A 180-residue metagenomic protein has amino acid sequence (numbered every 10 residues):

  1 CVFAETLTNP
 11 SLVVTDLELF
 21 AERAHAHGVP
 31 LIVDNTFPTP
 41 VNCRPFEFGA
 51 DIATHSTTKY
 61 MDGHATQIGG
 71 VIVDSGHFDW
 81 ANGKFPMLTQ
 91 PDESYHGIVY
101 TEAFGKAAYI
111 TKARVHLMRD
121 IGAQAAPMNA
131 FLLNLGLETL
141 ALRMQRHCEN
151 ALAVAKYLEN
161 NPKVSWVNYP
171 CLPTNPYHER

Functional and structural regions predicted by a protein language model:
C1-N160, N168: Conserved PLP-enzyme active-site core in the AAT-like
K156-R180: A compositional/biophysical signature of low hydrophobicity enriched in polar/charged and small residues
